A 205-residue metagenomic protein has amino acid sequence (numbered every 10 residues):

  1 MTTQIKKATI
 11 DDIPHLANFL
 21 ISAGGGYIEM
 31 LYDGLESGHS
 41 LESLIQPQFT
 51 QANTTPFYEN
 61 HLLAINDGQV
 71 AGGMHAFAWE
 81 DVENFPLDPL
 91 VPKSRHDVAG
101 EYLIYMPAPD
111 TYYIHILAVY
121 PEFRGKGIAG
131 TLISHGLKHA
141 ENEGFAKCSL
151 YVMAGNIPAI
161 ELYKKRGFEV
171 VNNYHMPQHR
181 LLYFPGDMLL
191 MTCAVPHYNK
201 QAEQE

Functional and structural regions predicted by a protein language model:
Q4-N18, Y27-L31: A short beta-loop-alpha structural element at the N-terminal edge of CoA-dependent acyl/N-acetyltransferase catalytic
G26-Q48, N60, S94: Conserved GNAT-fold acetyl-CoA-binding loop/helix
T50-L63, E80-N84, Y113: A short helix-loop-beta-strand connector motif used in the catalytic cores of GNAT acetyltransferases and, in some
L63, Q69-A78, Y113, A118: Conserved beta-strand in the GNAT
A78-Y112, I116: Conserved acyl-donor/pantetheine-binding loop and adjacent beta-alpha core of acyl/acetyltransferases and related
T111-Y112, A140-Y151: Conserved GNAT acetyl-CoA-binding A-motif
G125-N142, E161-K165: Conserved acetyl-CoA-binding loop-helix of GNAT-fold acetyltransferases
A146-S149, M153-I160, R166, M176-E205: C-terminal "cap" of GNAT-fold acetyltransferases
